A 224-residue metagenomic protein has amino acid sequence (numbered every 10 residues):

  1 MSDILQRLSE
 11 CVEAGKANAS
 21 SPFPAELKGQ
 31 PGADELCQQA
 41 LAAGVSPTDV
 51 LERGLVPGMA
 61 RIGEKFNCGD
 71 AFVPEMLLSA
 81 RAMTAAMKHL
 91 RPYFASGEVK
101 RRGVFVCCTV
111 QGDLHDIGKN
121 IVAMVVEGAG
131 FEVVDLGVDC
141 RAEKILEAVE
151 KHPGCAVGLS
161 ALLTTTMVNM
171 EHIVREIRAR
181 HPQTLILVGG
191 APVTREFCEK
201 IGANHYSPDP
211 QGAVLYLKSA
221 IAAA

Functional and structural regions predicted by a protein language model:
M1-A95: Long amphipathic alpha-helical segments
F94-V110: Glycine/charge-rich, flexible interdomain linkers and switch-proximal surface loops that mediate coupling
K119-A129, V134-A203, Y216: Cofactor-cradling patches in redox/metallo enzymes
N204-D209: Short acidic-hydrophobic, aromatic-tinged amphipathic segments that line or gate anion-handling sites
G212: Short alpha-helices
Y216-A224: A charged, well-structured terminal subsegment
